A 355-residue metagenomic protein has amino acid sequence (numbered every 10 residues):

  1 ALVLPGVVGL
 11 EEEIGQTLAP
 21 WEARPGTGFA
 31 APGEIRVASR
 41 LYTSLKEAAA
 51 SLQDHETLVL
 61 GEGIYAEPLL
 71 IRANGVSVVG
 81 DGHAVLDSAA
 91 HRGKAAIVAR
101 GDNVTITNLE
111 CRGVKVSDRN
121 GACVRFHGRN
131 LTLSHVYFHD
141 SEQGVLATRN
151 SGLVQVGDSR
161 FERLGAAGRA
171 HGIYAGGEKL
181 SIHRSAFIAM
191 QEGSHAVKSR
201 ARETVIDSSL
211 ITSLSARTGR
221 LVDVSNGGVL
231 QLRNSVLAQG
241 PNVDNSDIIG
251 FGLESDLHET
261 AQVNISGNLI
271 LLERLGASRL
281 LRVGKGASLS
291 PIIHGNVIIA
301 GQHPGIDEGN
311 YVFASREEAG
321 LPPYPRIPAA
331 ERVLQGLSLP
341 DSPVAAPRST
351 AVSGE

Functional and structural regions predicted by a protein language model:
L4-V7, E13-T17, R24, A30-A31 (+5 more regions): Acidic, glycine- and Ser/Thr-rich low-complexity intrinsically disordered tracts in extracellular/secreted proteins
P20-P25, S44-L45: A short, compositionally biased domain-edge/stem linker segment
A30-I64: Acidic Gly/Asp/Thr-rich repetitive segments characteristic of extracellular carbohydrate-active and adhesion proteins
L41, G63-Y65, H91, H139-S141: Short beta->alpha connector loops
A50-D54, I64-V78, V85-T107, R112-N130 (+2 more regions): Extracellular beta-strand-rich solenoid/capping regions of secreted or surface-exposed proteins that bind or remodel
G61, V79-A84, D102-G113, N130-D140 (+8 more regions): Right-handed parallel beta-helix
A89-I97, S117-R125, D140-T148, A166-A175 (+4 more regions): Extracellular beta-strand/beta-solenoid scaffold signature
